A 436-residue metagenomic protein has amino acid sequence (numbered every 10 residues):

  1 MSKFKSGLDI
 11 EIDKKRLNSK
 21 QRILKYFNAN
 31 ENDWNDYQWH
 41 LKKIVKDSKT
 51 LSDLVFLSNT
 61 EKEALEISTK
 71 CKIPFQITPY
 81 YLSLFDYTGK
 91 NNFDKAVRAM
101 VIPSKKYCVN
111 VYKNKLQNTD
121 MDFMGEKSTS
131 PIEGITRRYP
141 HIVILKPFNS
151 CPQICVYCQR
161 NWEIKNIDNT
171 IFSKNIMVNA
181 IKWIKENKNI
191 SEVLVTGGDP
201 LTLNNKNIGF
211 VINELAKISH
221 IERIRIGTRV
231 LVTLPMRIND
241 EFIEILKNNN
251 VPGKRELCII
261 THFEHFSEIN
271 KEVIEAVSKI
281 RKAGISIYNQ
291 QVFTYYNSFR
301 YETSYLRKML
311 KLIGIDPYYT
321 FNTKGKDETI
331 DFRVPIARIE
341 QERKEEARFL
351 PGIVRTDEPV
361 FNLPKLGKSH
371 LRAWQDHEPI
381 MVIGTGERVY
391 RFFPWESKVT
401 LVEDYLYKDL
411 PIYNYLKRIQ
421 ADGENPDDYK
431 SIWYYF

Functional and structural regions predicted by a protein language model:
M1-L17, V273, S278-K282, A373-Q375 (+2 more regions): Long, compositionally biased intrinsically disordered regions
M1-R137: Flexible, acidic/Gly-rich N-terminal and inter-domain linker regions that tether and position cofactor-handling modules
S68, I77, R343-F436: C-terminal accessory regions of radical SAM enzymes
P74-I77, S128-R160: N-terminal pre-triad scaffold of radical SAM enzymes
Y81, C155, Y318: Conserved, mostly hydrophobic/aromatic
N161-V193, K206, F210: Conserved alpha-helical substructure of the radical SAM core
W162-K165, E192-L201, G227-L231: Active-site-proximal beta-alpha loop/turn segments in soluble metabolic enzymes
V178-K185, L201-L350: Conserved AdoMet/S-adenosylmethionine-binding subsite of the radical SAM
